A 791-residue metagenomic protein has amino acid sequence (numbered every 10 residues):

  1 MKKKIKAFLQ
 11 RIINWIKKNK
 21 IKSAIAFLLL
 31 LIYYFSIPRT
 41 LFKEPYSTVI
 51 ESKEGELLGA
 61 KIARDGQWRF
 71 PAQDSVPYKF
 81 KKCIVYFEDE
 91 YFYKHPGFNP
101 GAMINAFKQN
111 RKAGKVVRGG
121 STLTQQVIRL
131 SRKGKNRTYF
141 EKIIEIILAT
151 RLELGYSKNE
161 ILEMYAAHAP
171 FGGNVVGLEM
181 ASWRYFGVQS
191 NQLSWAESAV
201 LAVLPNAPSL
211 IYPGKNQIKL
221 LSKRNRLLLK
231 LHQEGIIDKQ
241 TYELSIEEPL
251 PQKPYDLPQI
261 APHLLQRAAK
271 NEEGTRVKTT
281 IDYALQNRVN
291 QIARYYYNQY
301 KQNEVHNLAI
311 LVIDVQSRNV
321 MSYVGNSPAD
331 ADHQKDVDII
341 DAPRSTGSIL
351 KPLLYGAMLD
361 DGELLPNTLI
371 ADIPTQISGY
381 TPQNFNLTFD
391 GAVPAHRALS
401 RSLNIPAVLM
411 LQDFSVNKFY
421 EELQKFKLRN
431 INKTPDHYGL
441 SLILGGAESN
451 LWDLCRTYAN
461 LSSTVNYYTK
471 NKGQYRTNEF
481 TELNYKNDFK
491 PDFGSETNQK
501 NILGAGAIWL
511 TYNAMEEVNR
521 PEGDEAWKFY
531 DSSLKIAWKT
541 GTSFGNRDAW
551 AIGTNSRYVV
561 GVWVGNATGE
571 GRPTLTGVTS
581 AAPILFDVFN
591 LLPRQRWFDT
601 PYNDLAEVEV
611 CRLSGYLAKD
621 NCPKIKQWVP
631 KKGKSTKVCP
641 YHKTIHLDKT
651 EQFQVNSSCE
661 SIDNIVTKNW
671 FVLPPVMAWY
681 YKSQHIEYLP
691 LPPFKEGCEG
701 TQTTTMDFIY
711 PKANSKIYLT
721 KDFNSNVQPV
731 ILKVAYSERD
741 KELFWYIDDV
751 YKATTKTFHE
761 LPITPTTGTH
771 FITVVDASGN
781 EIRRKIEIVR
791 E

Functional and structural regions predicted by a protein language model:
K2-N303, V315-M321, N326, I373 (+1 more regions): Juxtamembrane regions of bacterial inner-membrane/periplasmic proteins, predominantly the peptidoglycan biogenesis
K17-K20, K490-E496, K535-E791: Soluble, non-transmembrane domains of envelope/secretory-pathway proteins that act on or interact with carbohydrate
G55, C83-V85, L231, V289 (+8 more regions): Active-site SXXK
W68-Q73, E304-N307, A331-L353, P366-I370 (+1 more regions): Short active-site loop at a secondary-structure junction that contains or immediately precedes the catalytic residue(s)
Y93-A102, V176-E179, K239-Y242, K335-D336 (+3 more regions): Short, well-structured active-site flanking segments
K112-R137, N191, P254-A269, L364-F419 (+3 more regions): Conserved catalytic neighborhood of penicillin-recognizing serine enzymes
T279-Y300, V312-D314, Y323, D330-A342 (+1 more regions): A penicillin-recognizing enzyme superfamily signal
T381-N384, S415-R456, N471-E479: Mid-domain, small-residue-enriched loop/turn segments at the edges of structured enzyme/sensor domains
